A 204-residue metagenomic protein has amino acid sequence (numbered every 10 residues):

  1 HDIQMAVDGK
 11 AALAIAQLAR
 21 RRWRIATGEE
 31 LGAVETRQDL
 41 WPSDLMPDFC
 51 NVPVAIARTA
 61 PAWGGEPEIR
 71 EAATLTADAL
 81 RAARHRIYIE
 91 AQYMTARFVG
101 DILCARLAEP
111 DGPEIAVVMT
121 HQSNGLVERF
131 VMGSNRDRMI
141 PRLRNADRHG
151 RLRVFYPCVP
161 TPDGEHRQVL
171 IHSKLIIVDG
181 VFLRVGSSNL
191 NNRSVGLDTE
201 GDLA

Functional and structural regions predicted by a protein language model:
H1-A204: Charged, low-complexity intrinsically disordered terminal segments
